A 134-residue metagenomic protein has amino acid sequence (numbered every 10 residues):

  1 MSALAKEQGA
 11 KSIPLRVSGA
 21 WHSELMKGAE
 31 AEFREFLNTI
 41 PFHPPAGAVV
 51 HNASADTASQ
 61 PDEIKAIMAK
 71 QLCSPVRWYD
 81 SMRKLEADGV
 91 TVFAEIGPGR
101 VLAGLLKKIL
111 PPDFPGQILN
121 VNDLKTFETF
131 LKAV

Functional and structural regions predicted by a protein language model:
M1-V134: Acyl-group transfer acyltransferase/transacylase scaffold of fatty acid/polyketide systems
